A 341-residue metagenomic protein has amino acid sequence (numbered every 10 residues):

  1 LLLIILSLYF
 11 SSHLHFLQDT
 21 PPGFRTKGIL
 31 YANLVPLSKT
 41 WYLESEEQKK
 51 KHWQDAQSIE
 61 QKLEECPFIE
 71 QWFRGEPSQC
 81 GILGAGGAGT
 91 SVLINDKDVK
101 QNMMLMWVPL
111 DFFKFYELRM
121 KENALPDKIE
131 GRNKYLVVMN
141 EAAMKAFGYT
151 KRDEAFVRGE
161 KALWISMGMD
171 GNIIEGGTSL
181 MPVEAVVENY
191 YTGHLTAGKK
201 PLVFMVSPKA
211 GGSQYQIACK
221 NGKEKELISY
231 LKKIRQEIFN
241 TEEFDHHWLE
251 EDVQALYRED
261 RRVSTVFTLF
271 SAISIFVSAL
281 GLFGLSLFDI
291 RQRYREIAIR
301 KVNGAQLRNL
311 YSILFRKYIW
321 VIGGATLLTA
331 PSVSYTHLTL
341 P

Functional and structural regions predicted by a protein language model:
L1-H13, R261-R295, G323, L328: Hydrophobic alpha-helical transmembrane segments of multi-pass inner-membrane transport and secretion
S11-T150: Structured, solvent-exposed hinge/loop segments at the ends of secondary-structure elements
E47-K51, D96-N102, P126-K134, G171-I174 (+6 more regions): Short, contiguous acidic/charged loop-to-helix segments that flank catalytic cores in large enzymes
Q54-Q71, K134, E141-G148, S166-S264: "Rare, low-scoring activations can occur in soluble or secreted enzymes where short amphipathic helices or signal
R152-A155: Short coil-to-beta transition motif at edge beta-strands of beta-rich domains
L280-W320: Intracellular coupling helices
W320, T329-Y335: Transmembrane alpha-helical segments of multi-pass transport proteins
T336-P341: Conserved small/polar residues in nucleotide/adenosyl-binding loops
